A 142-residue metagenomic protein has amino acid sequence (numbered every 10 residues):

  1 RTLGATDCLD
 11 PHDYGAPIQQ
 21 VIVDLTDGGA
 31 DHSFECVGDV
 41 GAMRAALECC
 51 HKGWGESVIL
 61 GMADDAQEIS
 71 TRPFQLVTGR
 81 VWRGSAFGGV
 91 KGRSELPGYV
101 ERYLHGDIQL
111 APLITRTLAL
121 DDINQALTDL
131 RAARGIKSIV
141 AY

Functional and structural regions predicted by a protein language model:
R1-A45: Adenosine-nucleotide cofactor-binding segment
L3-L9, L25, Q75-V77, V100-Y103 (+1 more regions): Short, hinge-like loop/turn segments at secondary-structure boundaries
T6, G55, I136: Short acidic/polar active-site loop segments enriched in Thr and Asp
L9-P11, D31-C36, L60-M62, S85-G88 (+1 more regions): Glycine- and other small-residue-rich loops at beta-strand/loop junctions that grip anionic moieties
Y14-A16, Q67, A119: Short acidic loop-to-helix transition motifs that present clustered carboxylates
V21, G28, R44-E48, R93-Y142: C-terminal hydrophobic helical "lid"/dimerization subdomain of Rossmann-like NAD(P)H-dependent oxidoreductases
V40-D107, Y142: Glycine-rich phosphate-binding loop and adjacent beta-alpha segment of Rossmann(oid) nucleotide-cofactor-binding
